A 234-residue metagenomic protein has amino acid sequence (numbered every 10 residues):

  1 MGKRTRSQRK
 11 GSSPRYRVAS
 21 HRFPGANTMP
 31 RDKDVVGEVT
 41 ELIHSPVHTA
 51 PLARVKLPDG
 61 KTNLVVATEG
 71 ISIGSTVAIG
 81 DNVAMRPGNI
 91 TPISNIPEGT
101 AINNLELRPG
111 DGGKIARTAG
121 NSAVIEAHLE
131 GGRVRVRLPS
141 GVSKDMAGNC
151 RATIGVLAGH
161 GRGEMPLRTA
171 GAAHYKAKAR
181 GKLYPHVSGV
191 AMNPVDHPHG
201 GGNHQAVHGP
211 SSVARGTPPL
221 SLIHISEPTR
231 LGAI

Functional and structural regions predicted by a protein language model:
M1-S13: Conserved glycine-bearing catalytic or ligand-binding loops at nucleotide- and phosphate-handling centers of large
G2-R4, S20-G216, R230: Ribosome-associated RNA-binding proteins
S13-A19: Membrane-anchoring hydrophobic helices of lipid-metabolizing enzymes
I223-I234: Single conserved hydrophobic/aromatic residue that forms the stacking wall/gate of nucleotide- or nucleobase-binding
